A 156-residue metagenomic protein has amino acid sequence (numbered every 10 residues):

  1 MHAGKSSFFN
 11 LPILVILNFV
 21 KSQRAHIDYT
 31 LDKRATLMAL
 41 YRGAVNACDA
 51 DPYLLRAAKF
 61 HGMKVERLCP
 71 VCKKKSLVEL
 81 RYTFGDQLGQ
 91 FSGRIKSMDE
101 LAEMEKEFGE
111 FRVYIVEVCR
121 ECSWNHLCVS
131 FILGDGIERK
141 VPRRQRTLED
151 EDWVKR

Functional and structural regions predicted by a protein language model:
H2-P52: N-terminal alpha-helical interaction blocks
K21, V129-R156: C-terminal/domain-terminus segments
A44-K59, S97-E105: Short Cys/His-rich Zn2+-coordinating modules
G62-E66, R112-V118: Short metal-coordination and nucleic-acid-contact micro-motifs, chiefly zinc-binding Cys/His arrays
E66-R67, K73-G109: Short recognition patches in nucleic-acid-associated and regulatory proteins
C69-C72, C119-C122: Short cysteine-rich clusters marking metal-coordination/redox-active sites
K75-E79, N125-F131: Short, non-ligating residues that shape and space the ligands of small metal-coordination modules and catalytic
M98-V113, R120, N125-V129: Short metal-binding segments enriched for Cys and/or His
